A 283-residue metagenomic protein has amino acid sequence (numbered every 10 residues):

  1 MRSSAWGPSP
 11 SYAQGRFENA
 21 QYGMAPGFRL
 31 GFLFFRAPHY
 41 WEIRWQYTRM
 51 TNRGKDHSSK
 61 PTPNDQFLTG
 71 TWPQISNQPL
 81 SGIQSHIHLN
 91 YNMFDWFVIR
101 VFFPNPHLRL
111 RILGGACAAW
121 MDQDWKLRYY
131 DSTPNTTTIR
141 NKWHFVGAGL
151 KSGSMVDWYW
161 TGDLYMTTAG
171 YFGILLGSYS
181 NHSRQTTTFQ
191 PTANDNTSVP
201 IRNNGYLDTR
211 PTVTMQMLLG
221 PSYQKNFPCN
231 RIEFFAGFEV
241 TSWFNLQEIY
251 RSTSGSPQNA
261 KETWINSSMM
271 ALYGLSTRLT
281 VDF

Functional and structural regions predicted by a protein language model:
M1, W45-R49, I112-W120, V156 (+3 more regions): Transmembrane beta-barrel strands of outer-membrane/channel proteins
R2-G23, T51-Y91, W120-V146, G177-T212 (+2 more regions): Extracellular/periplasm-exposed beta-strand and loop segments of Gram-negative cell-envelope proteins, dominated by
Y22-N52, Y159, Q216-K225: Transmembrane beta-barrel strand/turn architecture of Gram-negative outer membrane proteins
A25-F34, Y40, S85-W125: A structural/positional concept
A25-R29, Y91-D95, R109-R111, F145-K151 (+2 more regions): Transmembrane beta-barrel architecture of outer-membrane proteins
L30-F34, W96-R100, G114, L150-W158 (+4 more regions): Residues on the lipid-exposed face of transmembrane beta-strands in outer-membrane beta-barrel proteins
F35-E42, F103-L110, W160-M166, Q224-F234: Short loop/turn motifs that connect adjacent beta-strands in outer-membrane beta-barrel proteins
M269-F283: Outer-membrane beta-barrel "beta-signal"
